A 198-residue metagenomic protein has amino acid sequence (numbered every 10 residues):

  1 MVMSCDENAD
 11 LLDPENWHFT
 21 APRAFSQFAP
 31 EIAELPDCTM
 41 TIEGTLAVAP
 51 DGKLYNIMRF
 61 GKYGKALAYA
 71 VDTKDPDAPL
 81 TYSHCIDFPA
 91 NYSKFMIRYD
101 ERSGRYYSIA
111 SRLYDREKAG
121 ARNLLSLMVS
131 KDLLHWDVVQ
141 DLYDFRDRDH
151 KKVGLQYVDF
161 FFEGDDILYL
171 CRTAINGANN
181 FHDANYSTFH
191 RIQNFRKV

Functional and structural regions predicted by a protein language model:
M1-E43, A47-A90, D100-K151, G164-D166 (+1 more regions): Beta-rich carbohydrate-recognition and catalytic domains
E43-T45, K94-M96, Y157-D159: Conserved beta-strand position repeated once per blade in WD40 beta-propeller domains
